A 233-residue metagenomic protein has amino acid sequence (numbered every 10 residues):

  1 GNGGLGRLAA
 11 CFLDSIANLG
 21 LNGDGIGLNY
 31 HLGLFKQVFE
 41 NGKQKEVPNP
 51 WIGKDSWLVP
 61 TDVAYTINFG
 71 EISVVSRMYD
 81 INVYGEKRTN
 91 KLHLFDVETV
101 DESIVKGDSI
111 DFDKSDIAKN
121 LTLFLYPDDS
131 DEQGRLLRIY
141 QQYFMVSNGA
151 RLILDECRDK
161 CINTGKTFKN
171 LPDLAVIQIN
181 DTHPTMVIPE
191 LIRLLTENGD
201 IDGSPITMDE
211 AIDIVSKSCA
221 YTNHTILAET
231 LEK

Functional and structural regions predicted by a protein language model:
G1-K233: A conserved ligand/cofactor-binding region detector
